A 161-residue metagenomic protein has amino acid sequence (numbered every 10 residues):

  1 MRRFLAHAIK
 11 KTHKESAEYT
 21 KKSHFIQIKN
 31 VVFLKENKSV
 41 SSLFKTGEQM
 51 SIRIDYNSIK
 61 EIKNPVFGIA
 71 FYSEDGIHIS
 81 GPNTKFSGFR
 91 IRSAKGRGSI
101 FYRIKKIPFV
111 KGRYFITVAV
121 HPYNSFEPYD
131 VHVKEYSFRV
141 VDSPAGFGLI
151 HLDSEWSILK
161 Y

Functional and structural regions predicted by a protein language model:
M1-Y161: Localized sequence-composition bias
